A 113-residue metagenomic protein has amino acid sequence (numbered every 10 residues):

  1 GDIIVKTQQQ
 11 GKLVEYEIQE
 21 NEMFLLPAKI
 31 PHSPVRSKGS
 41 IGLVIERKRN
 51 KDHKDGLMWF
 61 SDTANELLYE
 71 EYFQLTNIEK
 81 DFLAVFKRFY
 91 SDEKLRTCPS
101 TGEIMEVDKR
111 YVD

Functional and structural regions predicted by a protein language model:
D2-M23, P31-D113: Jelly-roll (double-stranded beta-helix
